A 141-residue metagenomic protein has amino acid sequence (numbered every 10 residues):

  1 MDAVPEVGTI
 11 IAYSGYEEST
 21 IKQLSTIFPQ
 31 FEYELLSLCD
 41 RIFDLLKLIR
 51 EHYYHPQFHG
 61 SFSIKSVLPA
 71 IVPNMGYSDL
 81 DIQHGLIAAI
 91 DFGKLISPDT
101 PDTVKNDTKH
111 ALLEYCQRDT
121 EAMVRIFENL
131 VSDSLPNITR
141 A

Functional and structural regions predicted by a protein language model:
M1-A141: DEDD superfamily 3′-5′ metal-dependent exonuclease/proofreading module
